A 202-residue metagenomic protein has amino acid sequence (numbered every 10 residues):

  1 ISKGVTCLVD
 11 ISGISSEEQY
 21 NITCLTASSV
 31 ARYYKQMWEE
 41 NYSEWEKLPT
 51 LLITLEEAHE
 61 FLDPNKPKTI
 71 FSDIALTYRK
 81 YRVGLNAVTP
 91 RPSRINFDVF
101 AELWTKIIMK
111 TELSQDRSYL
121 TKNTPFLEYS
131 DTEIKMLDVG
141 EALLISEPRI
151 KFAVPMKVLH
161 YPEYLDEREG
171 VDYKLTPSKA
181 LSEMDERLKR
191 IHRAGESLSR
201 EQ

Functional and structural regions predicted by a protein language model:
I1-L76, A142-P148: P-loop NTPase motor domains
I11, T111, V158: Active-site donor-binding loop signature of nucleotide-sugar glycosyltransferases
S15-E18, K66, E112, T176 (+1 more regions): Catalytic cores of large soluble enzymes that bind and process phosphate-bearing ligands
N21, D138-Q202: Conserved P-loop NTPase motor module
C24-A27, T124-P125, H160-Y161: Short, solvent-exposed amphipathic alpha-helical segments in soluble enzyme and RNA/protein-processing domains
R32-Q36, T77-K80, K110-S114, D131-M136 (+2 more regions): Glycine-rich loops and low-complexity Gly/Arg-rich segments that provide flexible linkers or classic glycine-based
M37, L51-T54, E60-I70, K106 (+1 more regions): Accessory regions of macromolecular translocation/handling assemblies
I74-P155: Conserved ATP-driven motor cores of ASCE-family P-loop NTPases powering translocation/secretion/packaging/pilus
